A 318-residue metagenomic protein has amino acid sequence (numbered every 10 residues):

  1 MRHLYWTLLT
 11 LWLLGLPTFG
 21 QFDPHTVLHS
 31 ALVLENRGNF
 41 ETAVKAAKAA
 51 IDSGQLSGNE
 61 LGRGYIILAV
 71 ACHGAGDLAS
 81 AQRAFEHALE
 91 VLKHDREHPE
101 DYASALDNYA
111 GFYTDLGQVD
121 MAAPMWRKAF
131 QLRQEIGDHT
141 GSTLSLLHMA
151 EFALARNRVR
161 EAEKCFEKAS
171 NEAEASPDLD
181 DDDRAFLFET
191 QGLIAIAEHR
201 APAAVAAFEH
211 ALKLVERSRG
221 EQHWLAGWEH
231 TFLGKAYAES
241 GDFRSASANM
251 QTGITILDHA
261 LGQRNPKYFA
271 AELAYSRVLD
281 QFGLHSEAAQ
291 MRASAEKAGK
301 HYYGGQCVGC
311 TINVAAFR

Functional and structural regions predicted by a protein language model:
M1-R318: Intrinsic-disorder-linked linear interaction elements in eukaryotic regulatory proteins
